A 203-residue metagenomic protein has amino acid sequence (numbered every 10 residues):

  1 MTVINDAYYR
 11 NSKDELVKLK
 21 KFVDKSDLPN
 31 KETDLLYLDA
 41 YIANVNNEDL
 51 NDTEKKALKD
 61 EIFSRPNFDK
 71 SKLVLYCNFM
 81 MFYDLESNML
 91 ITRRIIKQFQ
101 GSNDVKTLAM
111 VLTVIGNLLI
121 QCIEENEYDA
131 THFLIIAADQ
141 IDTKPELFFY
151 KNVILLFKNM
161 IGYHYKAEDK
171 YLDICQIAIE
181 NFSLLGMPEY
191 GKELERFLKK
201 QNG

Functional and structural regions predicted by a protein language model:
M1-D14: Surface-exposed helix-loop "recognition/capping" segments that flank conserved functional motifs and form interaction
A7, A43, F79, L118 (+4 more regions): Residue at a conserved register position within TPR or TPR-like alpha-solenoid repeats
R10, F82-Y83, E125, K158 (+1 more regions): Structural motif corresponding to the intra-repeat A-B loop/turn of tetratricopeptide repeats
S12-L19, N51, K55, N88-M89 (+3 more regions): Solenoid-repeat scaffolds in large eukaryotic assemblies
K20-D24, K59-F63, I96-N103, I135-T143 (+1 more regions): Amphipathic alpha-helical segments of tetratricopeptide repeats
F22-A130: Mid-protein regulatory/catalytic core that forms ligand/cofactor-binding pockets and protein-protein interaction
L28-D34, D69-K70, N103-T107, D142-K151 (+1 more regions): Boundary/linker segments of alpha-helical solenoid repeat arrays
A167-G203: C-terminal non-catalytic interaction modules
